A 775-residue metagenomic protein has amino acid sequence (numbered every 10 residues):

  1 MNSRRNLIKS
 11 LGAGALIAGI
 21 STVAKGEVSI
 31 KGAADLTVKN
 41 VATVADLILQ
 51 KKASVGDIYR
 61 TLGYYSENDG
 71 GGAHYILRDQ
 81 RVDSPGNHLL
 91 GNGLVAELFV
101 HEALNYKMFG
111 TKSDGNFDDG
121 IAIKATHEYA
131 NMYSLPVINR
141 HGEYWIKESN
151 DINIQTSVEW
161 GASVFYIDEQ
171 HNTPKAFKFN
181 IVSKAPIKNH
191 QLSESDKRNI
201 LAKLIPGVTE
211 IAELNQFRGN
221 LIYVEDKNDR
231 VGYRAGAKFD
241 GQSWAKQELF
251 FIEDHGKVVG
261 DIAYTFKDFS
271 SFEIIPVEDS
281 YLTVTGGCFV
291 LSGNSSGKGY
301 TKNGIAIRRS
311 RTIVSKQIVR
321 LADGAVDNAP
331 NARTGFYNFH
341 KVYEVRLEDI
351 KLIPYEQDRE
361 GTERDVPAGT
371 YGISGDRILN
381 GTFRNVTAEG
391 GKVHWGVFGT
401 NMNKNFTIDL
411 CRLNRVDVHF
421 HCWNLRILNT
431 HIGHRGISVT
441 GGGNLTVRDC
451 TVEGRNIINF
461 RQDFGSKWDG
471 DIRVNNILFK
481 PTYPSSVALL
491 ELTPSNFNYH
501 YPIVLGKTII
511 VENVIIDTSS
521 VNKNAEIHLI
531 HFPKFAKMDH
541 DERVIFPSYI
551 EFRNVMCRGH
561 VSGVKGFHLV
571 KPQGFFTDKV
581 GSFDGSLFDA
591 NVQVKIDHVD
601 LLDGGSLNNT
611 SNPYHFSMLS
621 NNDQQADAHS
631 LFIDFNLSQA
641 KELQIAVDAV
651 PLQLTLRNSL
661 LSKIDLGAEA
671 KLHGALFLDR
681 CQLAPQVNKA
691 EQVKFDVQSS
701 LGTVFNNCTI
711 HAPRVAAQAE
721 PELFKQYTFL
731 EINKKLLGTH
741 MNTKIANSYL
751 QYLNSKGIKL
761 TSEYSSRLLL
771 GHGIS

Functional and structural regions predicted by a protein language model:
N2-S775: Extracellular/periplasmic carbohydrate-active domains that bind, remodel, or depolymerize complex polysaccharides
